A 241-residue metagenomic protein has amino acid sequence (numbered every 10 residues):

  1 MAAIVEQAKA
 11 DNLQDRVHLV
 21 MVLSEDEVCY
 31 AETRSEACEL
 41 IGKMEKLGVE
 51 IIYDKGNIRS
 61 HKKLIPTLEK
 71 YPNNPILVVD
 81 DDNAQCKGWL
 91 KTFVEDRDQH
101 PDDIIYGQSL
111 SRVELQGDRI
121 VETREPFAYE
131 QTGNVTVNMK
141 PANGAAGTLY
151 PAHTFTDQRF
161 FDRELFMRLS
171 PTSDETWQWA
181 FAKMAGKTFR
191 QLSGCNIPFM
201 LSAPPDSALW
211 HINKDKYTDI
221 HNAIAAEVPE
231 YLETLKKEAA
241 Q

Functional and structural regions predicted by a protein language model:
A3-V17, E25, K43: Short, acidic, metal-binding catalytic loop of nucleotide-sugar glycosyltransferases
D15, N73-N74, P101, K187: Short coil/turn segments at beta-strand junctions that form active-site/ligand-binding loops
H18-V20, E50, L77, R190: A structural signal for isolated positions on well-ordered beta-strands in alpha/beta enzyme cores
L19-S24, Y106: Short internal beta-strands
V22-N74: Active-site-proximal specificity loops/subdomain of glycosyltransferases
T67, A84-E164: Conserved catalytic core of nucleotide-sugar-dependent glycosyltransferases
N74-A84: Short beta-strand-to-loop acidic/aromatic patch adjacent to the donor-nucleotide binding site
D157, R163-Q241: C-terminal catalytic/acceptor-binding lobe
